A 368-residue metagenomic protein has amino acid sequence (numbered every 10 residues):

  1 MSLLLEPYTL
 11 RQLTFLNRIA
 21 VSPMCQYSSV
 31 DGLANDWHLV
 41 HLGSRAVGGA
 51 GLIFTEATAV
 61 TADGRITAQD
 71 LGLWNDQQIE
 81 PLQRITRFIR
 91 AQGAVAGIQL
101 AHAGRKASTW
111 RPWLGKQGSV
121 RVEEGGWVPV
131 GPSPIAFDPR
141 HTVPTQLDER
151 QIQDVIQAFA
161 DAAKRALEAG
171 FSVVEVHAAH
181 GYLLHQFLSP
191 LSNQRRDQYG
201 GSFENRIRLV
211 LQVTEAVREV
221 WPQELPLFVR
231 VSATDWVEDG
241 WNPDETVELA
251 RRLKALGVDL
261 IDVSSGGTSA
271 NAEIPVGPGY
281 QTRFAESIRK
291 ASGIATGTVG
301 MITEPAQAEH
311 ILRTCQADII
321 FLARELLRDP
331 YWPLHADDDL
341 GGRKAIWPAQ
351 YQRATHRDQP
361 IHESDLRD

Functional and structural regions predicted by a protein language model:
M1-D368: Flavin-dependent oxidoreductase catalytic cores
